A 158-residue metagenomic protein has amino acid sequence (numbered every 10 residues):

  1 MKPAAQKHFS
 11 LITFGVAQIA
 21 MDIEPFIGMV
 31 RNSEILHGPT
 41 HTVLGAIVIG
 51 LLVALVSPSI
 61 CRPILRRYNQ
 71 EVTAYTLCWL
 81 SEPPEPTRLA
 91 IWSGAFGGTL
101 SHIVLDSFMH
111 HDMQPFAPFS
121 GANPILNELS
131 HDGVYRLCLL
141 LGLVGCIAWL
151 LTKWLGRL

Functional and structural regions predicted by a protein language model:
M1-L158: N-terminal membrane-targeting hydrophobic helices
